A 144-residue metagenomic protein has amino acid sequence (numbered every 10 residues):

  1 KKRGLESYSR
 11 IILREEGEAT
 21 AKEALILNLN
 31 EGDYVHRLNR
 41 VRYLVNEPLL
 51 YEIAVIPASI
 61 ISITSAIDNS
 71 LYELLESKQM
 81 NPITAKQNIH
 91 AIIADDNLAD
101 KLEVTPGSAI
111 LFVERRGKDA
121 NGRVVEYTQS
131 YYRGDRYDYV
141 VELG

Functional and structural regions predicted by a protein language model:
K1-K2: Short linear motifs at protein or domain termini
E6-G144: C-terminal all-alpha effector/ligand-binding and dimerization domain of prokaryotic HTH-type transcriptional repressors
